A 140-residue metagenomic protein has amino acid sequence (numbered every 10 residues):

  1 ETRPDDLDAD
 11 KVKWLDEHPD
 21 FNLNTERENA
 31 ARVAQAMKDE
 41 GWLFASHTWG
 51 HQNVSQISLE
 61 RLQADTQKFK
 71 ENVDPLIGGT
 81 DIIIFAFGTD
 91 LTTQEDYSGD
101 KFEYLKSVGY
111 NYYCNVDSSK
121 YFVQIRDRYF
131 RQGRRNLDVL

Functional and structural regions predicted by a protein language model:
E1-E40, P75, G79, L91: Active-site beta->alpha N-cap acidic-glycine motif
A9, A30-A36, A45, A64 (+2 more regions): A sequence-composition feature that detects small, non-aromatic residues
N22-L23, H51-E60: Second-shell loop/turn segments in exported
R27-E28, A34, W42, F69 (+2 more regions): Generic detector of bulky aromatic hydrophobic side chains
D39-F44, D127: Sequence-level motif detector for i,i+2 pairs with an aromatic at +2
L43-H51: Histidine-centered catalytic micro-motifs
Q56-L140: C-terminal active-site subregion of NodB/CE4 polysaccharide deacetylases
